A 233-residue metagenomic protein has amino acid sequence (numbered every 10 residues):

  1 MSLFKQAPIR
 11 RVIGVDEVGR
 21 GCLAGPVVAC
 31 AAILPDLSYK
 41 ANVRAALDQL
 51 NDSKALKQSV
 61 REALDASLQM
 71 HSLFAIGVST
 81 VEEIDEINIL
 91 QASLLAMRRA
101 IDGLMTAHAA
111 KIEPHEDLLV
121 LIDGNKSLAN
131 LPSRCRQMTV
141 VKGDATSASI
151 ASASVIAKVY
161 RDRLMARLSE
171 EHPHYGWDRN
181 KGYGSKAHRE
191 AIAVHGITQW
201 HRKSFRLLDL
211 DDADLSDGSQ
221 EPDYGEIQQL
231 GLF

Functional and structural regions predicted by a protein language model:
M1-F233: RNase H-like, Mg2+-dependent phosphodiesterase core, and more generally RNA phosphate-backbone-engaging helix-loop
